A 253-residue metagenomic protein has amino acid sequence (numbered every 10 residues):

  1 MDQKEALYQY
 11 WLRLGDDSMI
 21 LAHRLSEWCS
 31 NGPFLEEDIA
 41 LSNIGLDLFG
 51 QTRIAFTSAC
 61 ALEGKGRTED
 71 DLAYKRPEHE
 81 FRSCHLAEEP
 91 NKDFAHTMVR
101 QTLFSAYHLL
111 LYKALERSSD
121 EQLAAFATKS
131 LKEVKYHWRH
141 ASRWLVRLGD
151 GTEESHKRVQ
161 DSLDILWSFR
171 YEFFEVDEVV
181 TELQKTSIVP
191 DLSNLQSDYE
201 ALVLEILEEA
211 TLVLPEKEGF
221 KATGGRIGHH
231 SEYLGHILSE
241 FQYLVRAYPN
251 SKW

Functional and structural regions predicted by a protein language model:
M1-L12, K75-R100, G151-S155, L166-V189: Acidic/His metal-coordination segments adjacent to aromatic residues that form catalytic metal sites in metalloenzymes
A6-W11, G32-Q51, T97, Q122-V134: Alpha-helical scaffold segments that form or flank carboxylate-/histidine-based iron centers
D17-L25, Q51, A55, F104-L111 (+1 more regions): Amphipathic, well-ordered alpha-helical segments in soluble domains
L21-N43, H108-L123: Helix-loop segments that flank and shape redox-cofactor active sites
G45-K75, A141-V146: Conserved alpha-helical segments that form or flank metal/cofactor-binding pockets of metalloenzymes
H85-H140: Internal, conserved structured core segments that host functional sites
Q122-T186: A contiguous pocket-lining binding segment that forms or flanks enzyme active sites
K157-W253: Extended, helix-rich structural scaffolds rather than catalytic motifs
